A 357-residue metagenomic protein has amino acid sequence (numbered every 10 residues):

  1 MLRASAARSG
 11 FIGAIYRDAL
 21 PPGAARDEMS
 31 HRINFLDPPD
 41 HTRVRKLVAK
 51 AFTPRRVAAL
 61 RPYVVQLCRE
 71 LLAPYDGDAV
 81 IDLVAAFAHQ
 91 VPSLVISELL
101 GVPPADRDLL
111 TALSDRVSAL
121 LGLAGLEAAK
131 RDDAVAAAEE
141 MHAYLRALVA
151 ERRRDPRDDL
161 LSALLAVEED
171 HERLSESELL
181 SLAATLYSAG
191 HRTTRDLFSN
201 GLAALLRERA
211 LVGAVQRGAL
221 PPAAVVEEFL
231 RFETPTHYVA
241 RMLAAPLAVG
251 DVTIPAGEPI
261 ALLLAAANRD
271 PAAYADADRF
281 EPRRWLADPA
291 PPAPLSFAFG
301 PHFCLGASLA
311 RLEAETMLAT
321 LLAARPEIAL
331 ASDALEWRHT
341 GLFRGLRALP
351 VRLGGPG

Functional and structural regions predicted by a protein language model:
M1-G357: Cytochrome P450
